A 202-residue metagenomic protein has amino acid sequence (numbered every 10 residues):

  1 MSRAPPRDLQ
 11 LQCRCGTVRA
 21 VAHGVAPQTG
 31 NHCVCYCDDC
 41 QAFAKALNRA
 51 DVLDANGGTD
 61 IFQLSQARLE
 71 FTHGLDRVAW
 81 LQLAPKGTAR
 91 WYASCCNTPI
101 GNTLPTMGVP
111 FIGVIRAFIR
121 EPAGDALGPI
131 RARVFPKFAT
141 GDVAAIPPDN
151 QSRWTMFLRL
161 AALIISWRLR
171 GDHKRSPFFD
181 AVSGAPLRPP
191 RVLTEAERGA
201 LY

Functional and structural regions predicted by a protein language model:
M1-Q12, V18-Y202: A short Gly-Trp-Pro
